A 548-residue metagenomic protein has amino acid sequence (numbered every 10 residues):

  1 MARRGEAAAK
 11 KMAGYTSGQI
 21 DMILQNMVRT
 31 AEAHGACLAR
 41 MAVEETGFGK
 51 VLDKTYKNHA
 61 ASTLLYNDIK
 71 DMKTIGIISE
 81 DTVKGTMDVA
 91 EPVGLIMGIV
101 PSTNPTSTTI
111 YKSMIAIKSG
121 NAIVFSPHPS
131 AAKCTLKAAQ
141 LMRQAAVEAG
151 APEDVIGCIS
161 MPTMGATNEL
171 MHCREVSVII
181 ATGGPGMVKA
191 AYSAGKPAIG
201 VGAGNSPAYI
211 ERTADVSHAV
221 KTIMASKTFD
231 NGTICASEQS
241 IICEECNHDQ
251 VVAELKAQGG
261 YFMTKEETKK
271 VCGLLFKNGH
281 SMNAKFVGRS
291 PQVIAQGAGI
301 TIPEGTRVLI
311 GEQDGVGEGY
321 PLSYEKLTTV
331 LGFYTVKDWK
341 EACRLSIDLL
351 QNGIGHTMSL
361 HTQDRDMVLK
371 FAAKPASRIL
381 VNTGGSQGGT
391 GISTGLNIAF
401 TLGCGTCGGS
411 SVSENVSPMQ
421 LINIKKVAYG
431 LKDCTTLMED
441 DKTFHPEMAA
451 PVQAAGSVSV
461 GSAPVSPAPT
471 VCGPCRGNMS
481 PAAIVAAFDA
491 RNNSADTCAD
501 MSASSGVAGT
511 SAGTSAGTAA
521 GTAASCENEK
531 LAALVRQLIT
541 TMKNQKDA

Functional and structural regions predicted by a protein language model:
M1-M87, I115, A257, Q545-D547: N-terminal Rossmann-like NAD(P)+-binding subdomain of aldehyde/semialdehyde dehydrogenases
M1-R3, G200-G202, N231-C235, Y320-L327 (+1 more regions): Short, flexible turn/loop "capping" segments at secondary-structure junctions
A8-Y15, T30, H34, E45 (+14 more regions): Change "in soluble alpha/beta enzymes" to "in soluble alpha/beta proteins
A13, I300-G509, G513, G517-A548: Conserved C-terminal structural/oligomerization subdomain of aldehyde/semialdehyde dehydrogenase
G14-Q19, G150-V155, N231-C235, Y261-C272 (+4 more regions): Flexible, glycine/charged-enriched surface loops at secondary-structure junctions
T74-H218: Rossmann-like NAD(P) dinucleotide-binding subdomain of oxidoreductase/dehydrogenase enzymes
G120, I179, E244, I294 (+1 more regions): Residue-level signal for inorganic ion chemistry
K189-I310, D314-G317: ALDH superfamily catalytic-core signature
